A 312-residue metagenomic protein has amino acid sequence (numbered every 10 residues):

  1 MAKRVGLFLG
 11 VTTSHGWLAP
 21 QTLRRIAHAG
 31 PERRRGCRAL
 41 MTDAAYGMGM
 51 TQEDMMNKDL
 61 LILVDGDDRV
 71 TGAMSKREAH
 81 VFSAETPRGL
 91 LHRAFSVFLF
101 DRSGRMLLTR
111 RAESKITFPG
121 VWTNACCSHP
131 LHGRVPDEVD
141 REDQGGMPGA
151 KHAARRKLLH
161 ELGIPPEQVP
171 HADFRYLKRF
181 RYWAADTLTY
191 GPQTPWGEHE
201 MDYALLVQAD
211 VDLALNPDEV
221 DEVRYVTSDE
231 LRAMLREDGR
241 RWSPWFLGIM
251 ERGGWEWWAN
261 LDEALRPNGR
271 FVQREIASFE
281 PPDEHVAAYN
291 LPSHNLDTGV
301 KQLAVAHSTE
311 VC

Functional and structural regions predicted by a protein language model:
M1-R25: N-terminal chloroplast transit peptides
I26-R69, V300-C312: N-terminal organelle-targeting presequences
T42-A45, C126, R175-C312: Nudix hydrolase/Nudix homology domain
K58-L60, A94-F95, D221: Short loop/turn microsegments at loop-to-beta-strand junctions
V70-G72, L107, D202: Generic structural signal for well-ordered beta-strand positions
R77-I164: Conserved Nudix-box catalytic region and its N-terminal flanking loop in Nudix hydrolases and closely related
P166-K178: A short coil-to-beta-strand element that immediately follows conserved catalytic motifs
